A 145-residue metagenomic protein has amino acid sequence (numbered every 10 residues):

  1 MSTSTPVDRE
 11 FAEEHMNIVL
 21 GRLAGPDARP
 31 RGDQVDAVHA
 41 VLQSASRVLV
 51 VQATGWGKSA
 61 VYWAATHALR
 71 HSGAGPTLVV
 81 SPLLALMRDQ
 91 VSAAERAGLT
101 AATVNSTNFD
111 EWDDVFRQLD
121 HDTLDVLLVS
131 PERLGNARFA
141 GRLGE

Functional and structural regions predicted by a protein language model:
S4-A53: Conserved pre-motif I regulatory segment
N17, R31-V38, S59, W63 (+3 more regions): Short, well-ordered alpha-helical scaffold segments within catalytic/effector domains
G21, H39-L42, H67, F116-R117 (+2 more regions): Solvent-exposed, non-membrane alpha-helical residues enriched in polar/charged side chains
A28-G32, W56, A60, S106-D110 (+1 more regions): Conserved phosphate-coordination/catalytic loops
Q43, L69-G73, A94-R96, Q118-D122 (+1 more regions): Conserved catalytic network of the ASCE P-loop NTPase/AAA+ motor domain
R47-W56, V61-T100, N105: Conserved SF1/SF2 helicase motif Ia
W63, N108-E145: Conserved helix/coil segment N-terminal to the catalytic DExD/H
